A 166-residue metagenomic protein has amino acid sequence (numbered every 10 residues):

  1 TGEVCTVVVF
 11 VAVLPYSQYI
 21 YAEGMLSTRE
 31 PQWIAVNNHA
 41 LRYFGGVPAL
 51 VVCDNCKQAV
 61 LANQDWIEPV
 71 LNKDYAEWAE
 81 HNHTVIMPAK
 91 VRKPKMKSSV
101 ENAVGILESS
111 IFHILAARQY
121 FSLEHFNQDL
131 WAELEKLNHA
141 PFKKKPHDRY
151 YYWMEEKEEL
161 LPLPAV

Functional and structural regions predicted by a protein language model:
T1, Q18, V51-D54, A79 (+2 more regions): Short, conserved catalytic/metal-binding motifs centered on acidic residues
V4-Q18, V52, W78, L107: Short conserved beta-strand segments at catalytic cores or DNA/RNA-binding microdomains of nucleic-acid binding
A22-L50: Active-site beta-loop-alpha junctions of metal-dependent nucleic acid enzymes, especially the RNase H-like/DDE
G46-I67: Acidic/histidine-rich, metal-coordinating catalytic segments
C53-D54, D65-W66, I86-S109, F126: RNase H-like two-metal-ion nuclease catalytic core shared by retroviral integrases and related mobile-element nucleases
E68-K73: Charged helix-capping and loop-helix junction motifs
D74-A76, E80-K97, A116-A117: RNase H-like polynucleotidyl transferase catalytic core
V104-V166: Active-site-proximal acidic segments at structured loop/helix or strand boundaries that coordinate catalytic metals
